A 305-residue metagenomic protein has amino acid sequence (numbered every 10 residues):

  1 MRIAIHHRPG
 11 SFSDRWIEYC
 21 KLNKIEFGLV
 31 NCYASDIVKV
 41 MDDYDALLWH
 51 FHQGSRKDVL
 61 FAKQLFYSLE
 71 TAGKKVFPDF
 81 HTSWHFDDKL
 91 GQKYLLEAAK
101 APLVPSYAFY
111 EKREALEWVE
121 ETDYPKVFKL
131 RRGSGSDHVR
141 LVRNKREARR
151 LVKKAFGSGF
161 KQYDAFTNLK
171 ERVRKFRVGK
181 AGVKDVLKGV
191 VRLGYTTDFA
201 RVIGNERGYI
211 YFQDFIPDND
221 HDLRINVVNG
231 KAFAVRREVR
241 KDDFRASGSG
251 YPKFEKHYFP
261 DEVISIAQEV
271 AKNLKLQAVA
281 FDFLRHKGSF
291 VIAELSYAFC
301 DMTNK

Functional and structural regions predicted by a protein language model:
M1-A4: Extreme N-terminal starter segment of soluble prokaryotic enzymes
R8-E117, E121: Conserved N-proximal alpha/beta basic substrate-recognition cap immediately N-terminal to, or forming the N-lobe
S55-K57, G135, C300: Short glycine-rich, flexible loops that bind phosphorylated cofactors or substrates
T82, E111-E114, R132-G135, K145-A148 (+1 more regions): Short acidic/polar capping segments at secondary-structure boundaries
K126, Y211, F233-A234, V279 (+1 more regions): Protein kinase-like catalytic core scaffold
R143-E262: Phosphate-binding site of ATP-dependent enzymes
K241, H257-K305: ATP-dependent carboxylate activation and anion-phosphoryl transfer catalytic cores that bind Mg-ATP to form
